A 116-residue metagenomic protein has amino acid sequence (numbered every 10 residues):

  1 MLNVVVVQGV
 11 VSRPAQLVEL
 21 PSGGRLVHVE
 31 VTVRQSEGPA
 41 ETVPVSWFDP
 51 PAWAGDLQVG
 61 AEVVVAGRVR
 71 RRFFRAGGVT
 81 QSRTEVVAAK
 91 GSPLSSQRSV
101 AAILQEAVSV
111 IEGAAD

Functional and structural regions predicted by a protein language model:
M1-D116: Single-stranded nucleic acid-binding surfaces, predominantly the OB-fold ssDNA-binding core
